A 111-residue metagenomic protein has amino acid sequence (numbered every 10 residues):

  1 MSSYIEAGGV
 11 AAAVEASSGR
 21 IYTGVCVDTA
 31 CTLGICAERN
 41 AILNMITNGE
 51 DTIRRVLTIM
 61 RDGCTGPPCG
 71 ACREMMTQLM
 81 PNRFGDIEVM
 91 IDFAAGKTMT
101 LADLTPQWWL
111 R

Functional and structural regions predicted by a protein language model:
M1-S3: Short, basic/aromatic recognition patches
I5-R20: Short beta-strand scaffold segments in enzyme catalytic cores
S17-D28, I53-V56: Glycine/charged-rich beta-loop-alpha catalytic/anionic-binding loops adjacent to active sites
V25-N40: Compact, glycine-rich, soluble single-domain proteins
A37-L57: Short, solvent-exposed cationic patches
E50-R111: C-terminal binding/interaction regions
